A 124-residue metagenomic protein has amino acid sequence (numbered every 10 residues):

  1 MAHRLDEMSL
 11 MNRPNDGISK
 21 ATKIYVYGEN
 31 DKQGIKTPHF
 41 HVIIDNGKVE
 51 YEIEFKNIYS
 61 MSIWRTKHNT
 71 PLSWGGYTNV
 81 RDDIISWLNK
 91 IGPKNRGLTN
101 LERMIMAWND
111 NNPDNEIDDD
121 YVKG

Functional and structural regions predicted by a protein language model:
M1-G124: Metal-centered catalytic cores of metalloenzymes
